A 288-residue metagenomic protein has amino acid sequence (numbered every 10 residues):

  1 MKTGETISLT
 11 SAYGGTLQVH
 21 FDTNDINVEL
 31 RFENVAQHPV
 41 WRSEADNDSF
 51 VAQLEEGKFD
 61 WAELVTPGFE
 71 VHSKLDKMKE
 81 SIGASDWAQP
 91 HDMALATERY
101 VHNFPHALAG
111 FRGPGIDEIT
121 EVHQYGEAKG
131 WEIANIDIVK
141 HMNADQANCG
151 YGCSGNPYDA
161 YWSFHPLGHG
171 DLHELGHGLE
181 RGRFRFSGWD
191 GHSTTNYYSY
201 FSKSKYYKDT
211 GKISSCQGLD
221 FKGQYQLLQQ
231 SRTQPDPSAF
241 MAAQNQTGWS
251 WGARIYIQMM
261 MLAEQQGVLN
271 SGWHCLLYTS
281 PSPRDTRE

Functional and structural regions predicted by a protein language model:
M1-P39: Beta-strand-enriched, solvent-exposed domains that form extended recognition/catalytic surfaces
T23-L64: Exposed low-complexity, polar/acidic, P/S/T/G-rich flexible segments that act as propeptides, protease-susceptible
V35, K77-K79, T279: A short, sequence-level motif marking secondary-structure junctions
D60-Q265: Catalytic cores of extracellular degradative/oxidative enzymes
A253, L276-L277: C-terminal helical "tail/cap" subdomain of flavin- and related membrane-associated enzymes
V268-C275: Short, charged, surface-exposed loops that flank catalytic or proteolytic processing sites
Y278-E288: Single conserved hydrophobic/aromatic residue that forms the stacking wall/gate of nucleotide- or nucleobase-binding
